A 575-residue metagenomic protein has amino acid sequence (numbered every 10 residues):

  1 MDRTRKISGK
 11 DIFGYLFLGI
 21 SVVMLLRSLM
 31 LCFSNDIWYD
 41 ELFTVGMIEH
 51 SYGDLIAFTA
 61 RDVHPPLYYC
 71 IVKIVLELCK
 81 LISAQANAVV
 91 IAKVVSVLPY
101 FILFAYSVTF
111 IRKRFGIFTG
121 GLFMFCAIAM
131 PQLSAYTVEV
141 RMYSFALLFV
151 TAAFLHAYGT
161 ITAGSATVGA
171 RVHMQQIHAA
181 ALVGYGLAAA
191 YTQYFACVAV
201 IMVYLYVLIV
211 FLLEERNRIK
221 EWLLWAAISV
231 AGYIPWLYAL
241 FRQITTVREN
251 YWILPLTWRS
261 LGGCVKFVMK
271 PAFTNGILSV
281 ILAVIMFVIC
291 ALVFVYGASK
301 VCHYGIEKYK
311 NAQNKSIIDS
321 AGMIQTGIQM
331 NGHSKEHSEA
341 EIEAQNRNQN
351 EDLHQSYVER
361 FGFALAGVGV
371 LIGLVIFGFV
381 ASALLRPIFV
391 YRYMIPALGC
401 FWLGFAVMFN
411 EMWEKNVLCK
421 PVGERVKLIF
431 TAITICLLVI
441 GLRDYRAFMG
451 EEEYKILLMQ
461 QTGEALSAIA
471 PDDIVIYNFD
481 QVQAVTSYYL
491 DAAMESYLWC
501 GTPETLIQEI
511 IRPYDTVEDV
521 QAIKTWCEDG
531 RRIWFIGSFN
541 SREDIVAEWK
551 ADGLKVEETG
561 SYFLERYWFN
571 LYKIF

Functional and structural regions predicted by a protein language model:
M1-G9: Short, Lys/Arg-rich, polar N-terminal cytosolic tail immediately upstream of the first transmembrane signal-anchor
D2-R3, Q325, G332, E414: N-terminal leader/targeting segments
I12-S165, H173-A312, E339, E343 (+2 more regions): Membrane-proximal helix-loop-helix interfaces that form the catalytic/acceptor-binding platform of multi-pass membrane
S316-N350: Long intrinsically disordered, low-complexity regions that are acidic and Ser/Thr-rich
